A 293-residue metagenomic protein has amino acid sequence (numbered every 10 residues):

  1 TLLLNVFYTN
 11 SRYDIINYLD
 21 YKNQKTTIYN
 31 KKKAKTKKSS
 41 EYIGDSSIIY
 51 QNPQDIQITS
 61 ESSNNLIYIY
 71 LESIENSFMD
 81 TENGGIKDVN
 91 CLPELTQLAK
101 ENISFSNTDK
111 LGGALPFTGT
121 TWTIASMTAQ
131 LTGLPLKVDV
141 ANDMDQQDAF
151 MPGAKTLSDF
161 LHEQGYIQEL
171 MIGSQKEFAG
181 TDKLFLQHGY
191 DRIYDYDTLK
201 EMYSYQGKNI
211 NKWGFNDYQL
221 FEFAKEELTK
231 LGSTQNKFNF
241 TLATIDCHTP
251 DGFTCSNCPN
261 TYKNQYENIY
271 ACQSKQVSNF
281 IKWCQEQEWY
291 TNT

Functional and structural regions predicted by a protein language model:
T1-N65, F78-T108, G112-A114, Q146-K155 (+1 more regions): N-terminal secretory/membrane-targeting segments
S39-D55, G214-S233, S278-N279: A Trp-anchored, charged/polar loop motif used as the substrate-binding/catalytic surface of acyl/ester-handling
T59-D80, G84, E94, L98-A99 (+6 more regions): Beta-strand elements within well-structured catalytic alpha/beta cores of enzymes that handle phosphate/sulfate esters
E75, K100-S104, P135-L136, H162-Y166 (+3 more regions): Sec-exported extracytoplasmic/periplasmic mature domains
T81, K100-P152, A179-M202: Active-site segment of extracytoplasmic enzymes that catalyze sulfate/phosphate-ester chemistry
C91, W122, W213-F221, Y266-S274: Phosphate/oxyanion-binding active-site loops and adjacent basic polyanion-contact surfaces
T132-L184, K200-F238, G252: Formylglycine-dependent sulfatase
T198, E227-N279, W283: Active-site His/acidic residue clusters
